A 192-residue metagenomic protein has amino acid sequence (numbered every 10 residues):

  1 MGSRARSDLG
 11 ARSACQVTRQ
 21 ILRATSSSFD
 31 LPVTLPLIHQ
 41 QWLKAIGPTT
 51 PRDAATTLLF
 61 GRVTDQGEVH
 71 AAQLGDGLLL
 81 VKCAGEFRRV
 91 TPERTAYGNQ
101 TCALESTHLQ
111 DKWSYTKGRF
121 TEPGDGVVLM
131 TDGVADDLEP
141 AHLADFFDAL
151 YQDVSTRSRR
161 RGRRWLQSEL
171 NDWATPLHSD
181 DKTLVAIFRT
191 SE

Functional and structural regions predicted by a protein language model:
M1-D8, L78-L80, G133-P140: Short acidic, Gly/Ser-rich segments with clustered Asp/Glu that frequently serve as metal-coordination loops in enzyme
M1-S28: Primarily the active-site beta-strand->alpha-helix module of PP2C/PPM metal-dependent phosphatases, and frequently
A14, R23-K82, W113-F120, P176: Catalytic core of PPM/PP2C metal-dependent serine/threonine phosphatase domains
P51-T64, H70, R94-E139: Acidic loop->beta-strand submotif enriched in PP2C/PPM serine/threonine phosphatases
G75-L78, E93-Y97: A short, sequence-level motif marking secondary-structure junctions
L109-E192: C-terminal catalytic subdomain
